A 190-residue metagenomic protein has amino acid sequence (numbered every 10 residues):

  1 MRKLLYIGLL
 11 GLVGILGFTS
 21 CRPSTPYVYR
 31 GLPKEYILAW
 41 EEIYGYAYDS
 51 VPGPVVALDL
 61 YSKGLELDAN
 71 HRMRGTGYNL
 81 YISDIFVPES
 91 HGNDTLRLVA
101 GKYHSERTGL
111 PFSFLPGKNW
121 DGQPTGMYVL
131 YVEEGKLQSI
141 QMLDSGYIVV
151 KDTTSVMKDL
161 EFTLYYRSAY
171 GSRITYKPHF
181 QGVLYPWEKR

Functional and structural regions predicted by a protein language model:
M1-L4: Positively charged n-region of N-terminal signal peptides that target proteins for export
Y6-L12: Sec-dependent N-terminal signal peptides
G17-S20: C-terminal motif of bacterial Sec signal peptides marking the signal peptidase cleavage site
R22-S24: Bacterial signal peptide processing site
R30-Y48: Post-signal peptide N-terminal segment of mature Sec-exported envelope proteins
E42-V55, K151-M157: Short, ordered beta-strand-loop transition motifs
V51-K151: Surface-exposed helix/loop patches within compact recognition domains
V149-R190: C-terminal or internal capping secondary-structure element at the end of a domain, subdomain, or sheet
